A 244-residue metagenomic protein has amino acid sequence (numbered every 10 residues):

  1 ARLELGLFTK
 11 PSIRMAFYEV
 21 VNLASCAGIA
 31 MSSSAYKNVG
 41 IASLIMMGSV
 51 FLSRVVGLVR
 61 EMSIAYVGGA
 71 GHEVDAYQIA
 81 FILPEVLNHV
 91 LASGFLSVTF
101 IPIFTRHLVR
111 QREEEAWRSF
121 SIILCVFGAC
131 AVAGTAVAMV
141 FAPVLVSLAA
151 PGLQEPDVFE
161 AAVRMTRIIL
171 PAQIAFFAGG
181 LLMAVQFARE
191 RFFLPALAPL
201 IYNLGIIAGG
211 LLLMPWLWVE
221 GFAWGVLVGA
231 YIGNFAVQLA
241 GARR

Functional and structural regions predicted by a protein language model:
L3-E4, G221: Glycine-centered small-residue hotspots that permit tight backbone geometry or close packing
L5, P11: Cationic, low-complexity basic patches in intrinsically disordered or flexible, solvent-exposed regions
F8, F17-Y18: Aromatic (phenylalanine/tyrosine) cluster motif
Y18, A27-R244: Membrane-embedded alpha-helical bundles of multi-pass transporters/translocases, especially carrier/permease families
